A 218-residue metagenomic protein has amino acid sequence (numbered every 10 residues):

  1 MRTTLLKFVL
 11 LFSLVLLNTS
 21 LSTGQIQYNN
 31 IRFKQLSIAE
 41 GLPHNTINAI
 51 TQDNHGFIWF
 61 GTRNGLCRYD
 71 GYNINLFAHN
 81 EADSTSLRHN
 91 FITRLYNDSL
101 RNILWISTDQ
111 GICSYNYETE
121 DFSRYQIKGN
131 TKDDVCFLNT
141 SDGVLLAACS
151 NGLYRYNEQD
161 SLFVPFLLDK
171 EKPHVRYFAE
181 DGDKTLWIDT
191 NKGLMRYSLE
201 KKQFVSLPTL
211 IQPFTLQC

Functional and structural regions predicted by a protein language model:
M1-C218: Carboxylate-rich, polar loop motifs that coordinate divalent cations or form catalytic acidic clusters
